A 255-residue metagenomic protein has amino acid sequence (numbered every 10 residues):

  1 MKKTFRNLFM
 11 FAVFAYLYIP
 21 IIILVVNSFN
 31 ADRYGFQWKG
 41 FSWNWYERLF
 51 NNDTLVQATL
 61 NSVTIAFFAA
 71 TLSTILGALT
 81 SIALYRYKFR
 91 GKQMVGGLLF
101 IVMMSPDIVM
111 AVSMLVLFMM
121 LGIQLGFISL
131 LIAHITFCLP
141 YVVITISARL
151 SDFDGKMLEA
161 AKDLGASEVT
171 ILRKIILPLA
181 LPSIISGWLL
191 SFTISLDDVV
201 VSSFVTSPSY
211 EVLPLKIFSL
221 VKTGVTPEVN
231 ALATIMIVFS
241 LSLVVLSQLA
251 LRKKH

Functional and structural regions predicted by a protein language model:
M1-F9, I19, G91, S147-K162 (+2 more regions): C-terminal transmembrane helix and the adjacent membrane-cytosol boundary/short C-terminal tail of inner/organellar
K2-T4, F67-L99, V245-R252: Transmembrane-helix boundary motif in ABC transporter permease subunits
F14-I21, V143-I146, D154-G155, E168-D197: Transmembrane alpha-helices
I19-D53, S203-P208: Short membrane-interfacial helix/loop motifs at transmembrane-helix boundaries
Y34-F36, W43, I108-F137, V169 (+1 more regions): Membrane-interfacial helix termini and adjacent extracytoplasmic/periplasmic loops of multi-pass transporters
W45-T54, S195-L246: Interhelical loop and adjacent transmembrane-helix boundary motif in polytopic membrane transport permeases
V56, L60, T64-L76, T80 (+7 more regions): Hydrophobic alpha-helical transmembrane segments of multipass integral membrane proteins, especially permease/channel
Q57-N61, V116-Y141, S183, W188 (+1 more regions): Loop-to-helix entry region at the N-terminal start of transmembrane alpha-helices in multi-pass membrane transporters
